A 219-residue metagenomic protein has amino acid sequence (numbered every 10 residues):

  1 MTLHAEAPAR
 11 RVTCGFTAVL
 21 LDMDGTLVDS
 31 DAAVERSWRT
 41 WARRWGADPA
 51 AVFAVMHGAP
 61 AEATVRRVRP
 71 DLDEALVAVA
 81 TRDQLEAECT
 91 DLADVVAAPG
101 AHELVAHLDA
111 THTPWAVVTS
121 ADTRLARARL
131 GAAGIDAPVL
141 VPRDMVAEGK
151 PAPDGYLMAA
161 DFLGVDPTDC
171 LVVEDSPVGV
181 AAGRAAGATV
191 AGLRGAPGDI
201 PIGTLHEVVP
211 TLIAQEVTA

Functional and structural regions predicted by a protein language model:
M1-T17, A106-D109, T113, D122-A219: Asp-based, Mg2+/Mn2+-dependent phosphohydrolase catalytic module
T2-E103, D109-T111, D122-R127: N-terminal helical cap/lid subdomain that shapes the substrate entry/recognition surface in HAD-like hydrolases
D29, V117-T119, G192: Hydrophobic residues in well-ordered beta-strands that form the structural core
A97, V118, E148: Residue-level marker of regulatory loop/turn positions in helix-turn-helix DNA-binding domains and in histidine
